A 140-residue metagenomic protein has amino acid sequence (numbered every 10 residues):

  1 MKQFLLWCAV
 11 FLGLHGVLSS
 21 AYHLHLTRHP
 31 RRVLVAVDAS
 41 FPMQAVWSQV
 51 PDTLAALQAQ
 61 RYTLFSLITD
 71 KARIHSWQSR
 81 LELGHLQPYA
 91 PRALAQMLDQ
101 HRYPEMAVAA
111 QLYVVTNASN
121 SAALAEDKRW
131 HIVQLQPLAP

Functional and structural regions predicted by a protein language model:
K2-H23: Hydrophobic membrane-insertion alpha-helices, especially the h-region of bacterial N-terminal signal peptides
L12-G13, M43-Q44, P88-L94: Short, flexible loop segments at the rims of nucleotide/cofactor-binding pockets, characterized by
S20-Y22, D52-L54, L98-H101: A generic local structural motif
L24-Q49, N117: MIDAS-like acidic motif and immediate structural context at the N-terminus of von Willebrand factor A/I domains
T27-P30, Q58-Y62, Y103-A109: Flexible, charged surface loops at secondary-structure boundaries
Q49-L67: An active-site-proximal "capping" alpha-helix that borders the catalytic cofactor pocket
I68-A122, V133-P140: Von Willebrand factor
K128-R129: A short alpha->loop->secondary-structure connector
